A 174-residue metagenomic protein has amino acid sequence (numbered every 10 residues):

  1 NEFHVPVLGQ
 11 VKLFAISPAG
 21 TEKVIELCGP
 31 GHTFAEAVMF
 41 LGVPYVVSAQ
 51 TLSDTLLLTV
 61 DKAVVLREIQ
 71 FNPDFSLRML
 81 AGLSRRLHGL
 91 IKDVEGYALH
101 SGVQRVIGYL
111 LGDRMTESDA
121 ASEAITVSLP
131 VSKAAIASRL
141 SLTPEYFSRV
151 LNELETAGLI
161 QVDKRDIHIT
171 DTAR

Functional and structural regions predicted by a protein language model:
N1-F14, P30-G31: Glycine- and acidic-residue-biased ligand/ion/polar-headgroup-sensing regions
N1-F3, T21-K23, V43-V46, A124: A short beta-loop-beta micro-motif enriched in histidine and acidic residues
V11-K23: A short beta-strand-loop-beta hairpin characteristic of the jelly-roll/cupin
E26-H88, K92: Cyclic-nucleotide recognition modules
L90-G102, M115-T126: Short, Lys/Arg-enriched, Trp-marked, Pro/Gly-tolerant hinge/linker segments that flank
V103-I107: Short, leucine-enriched amphipathic alpha-helices that occur as contiguous helical runs
Y109-D113: Short amphipathic alpha-helical elements of helix-turn-helix/winged-helix folds
M115-R174: Phosphate-/nucleic-acid-contacting segments
